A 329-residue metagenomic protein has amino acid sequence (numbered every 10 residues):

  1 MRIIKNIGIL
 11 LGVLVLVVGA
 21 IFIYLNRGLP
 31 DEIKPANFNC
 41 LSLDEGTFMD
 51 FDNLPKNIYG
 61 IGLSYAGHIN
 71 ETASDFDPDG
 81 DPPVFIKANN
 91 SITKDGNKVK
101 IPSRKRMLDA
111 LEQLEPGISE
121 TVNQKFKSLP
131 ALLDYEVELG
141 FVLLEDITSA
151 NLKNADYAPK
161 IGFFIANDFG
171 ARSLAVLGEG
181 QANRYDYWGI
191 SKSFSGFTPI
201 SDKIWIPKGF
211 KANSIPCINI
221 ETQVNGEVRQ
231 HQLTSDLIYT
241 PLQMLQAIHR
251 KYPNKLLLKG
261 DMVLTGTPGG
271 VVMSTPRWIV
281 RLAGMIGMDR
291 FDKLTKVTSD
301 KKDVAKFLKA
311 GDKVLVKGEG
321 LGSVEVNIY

Functional and structural regions predicted by a protein language model:
M1-L16: N-terminal Sec-pathway targeting helices
I21-H231, Y239, L258: Active-site microenvironments in enzyme catalytic cores
I101-D109, S195, P199, S235-D236 (+3 more regions): Charged, cofactor-coupling segments
M244-P253: A short, acidic, amphipathic alpha-helical segment used as a generic capping/interface helix at domain edges
L256-L257, L308: Short, well-ordered loop/turn sites that connect or cap secondary structure elements
G260-D261, D312: Structural motif
